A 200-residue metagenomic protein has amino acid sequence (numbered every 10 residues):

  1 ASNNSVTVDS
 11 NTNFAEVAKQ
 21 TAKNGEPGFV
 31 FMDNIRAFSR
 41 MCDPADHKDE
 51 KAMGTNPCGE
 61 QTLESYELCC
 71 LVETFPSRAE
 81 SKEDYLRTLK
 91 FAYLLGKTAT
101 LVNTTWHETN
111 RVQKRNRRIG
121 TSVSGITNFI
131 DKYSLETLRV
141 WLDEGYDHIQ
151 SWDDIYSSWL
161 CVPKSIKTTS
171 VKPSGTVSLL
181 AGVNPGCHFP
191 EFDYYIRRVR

Functional and structural regions predicted by a protein language model:
A1-N24, F29-M32: Polar, glycine-rich mid-to-C-terminal structural blocks that act as macromolecule-binding/assembly scaffolds
A1-S5, T100-N110, G125-P173: Internal maturation/activation junctions in enzymes
S10, A22-K23, E64-E67, L89 (+6 more regions): Active-site-proximal structural scaffolding
A15-K19, T127, Y146, Q150-S157 (+2 more regions): Short, well-ordered alpha-helical packing segments
T21-G28, M32-Y133: Function-dense linear segments that define catalytic or interfacial modules in macromolecule-processing proteins
V30-D33, V72-S77, T169-K172, L180-G182 (+1 more regions): Generic beta-strand/beta-sheet core signal
N184-R200: Catalytic or ion-translocation cores adjacent to nucleophile or general acid/base/metal-coordination motifs in diverse
